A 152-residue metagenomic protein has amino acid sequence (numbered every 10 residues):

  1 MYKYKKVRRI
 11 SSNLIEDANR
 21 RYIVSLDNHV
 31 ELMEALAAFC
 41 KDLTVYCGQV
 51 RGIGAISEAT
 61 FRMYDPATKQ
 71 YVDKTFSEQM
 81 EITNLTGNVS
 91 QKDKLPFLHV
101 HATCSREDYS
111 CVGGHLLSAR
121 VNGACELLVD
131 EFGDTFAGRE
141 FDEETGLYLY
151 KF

Functional and structural regions predicted by a protein language model:
M1-L98, T103-F152: N-terminal intrinsically disordered, cationic/polar leader segments that include organellar targeting peptides
